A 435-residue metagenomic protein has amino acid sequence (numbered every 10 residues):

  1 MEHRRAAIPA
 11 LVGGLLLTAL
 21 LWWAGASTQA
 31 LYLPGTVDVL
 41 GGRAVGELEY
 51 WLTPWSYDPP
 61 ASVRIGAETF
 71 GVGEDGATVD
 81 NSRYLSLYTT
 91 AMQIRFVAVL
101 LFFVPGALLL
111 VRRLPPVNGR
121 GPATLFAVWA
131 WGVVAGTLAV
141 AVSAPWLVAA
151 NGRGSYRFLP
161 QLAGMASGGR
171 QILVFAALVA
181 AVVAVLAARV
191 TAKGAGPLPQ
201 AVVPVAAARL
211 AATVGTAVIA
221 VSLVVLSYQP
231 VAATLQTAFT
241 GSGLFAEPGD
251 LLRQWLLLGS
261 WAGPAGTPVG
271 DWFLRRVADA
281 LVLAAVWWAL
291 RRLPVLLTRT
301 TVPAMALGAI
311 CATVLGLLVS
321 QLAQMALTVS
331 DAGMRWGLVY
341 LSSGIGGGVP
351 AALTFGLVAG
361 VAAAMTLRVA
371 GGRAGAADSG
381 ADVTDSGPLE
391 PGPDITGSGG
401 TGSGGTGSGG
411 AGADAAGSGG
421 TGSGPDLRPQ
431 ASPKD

Functional and structural regions predicted by a protein language model:
M1-L11, A195-Q200, V369-D435: Actinobacteria-biased recognition of intrinsically disordered, low-complexity terminal regions
E2-R4, V104-A130, A141-G152, L178-A211 (+3 more regions): Cytoplasmic membrane-interface segments at the C-terminal ends of transmembrane helices
A7-W22, T213-S222: Alpha-helical transmembrane segments
L15-R95, R153-S167, L223-W288, M325-A351 (+1 more regions): Long, glycine/tryptophan/cysteine-rich extracytoplasmic
T18-L20, V134-V140, V221-V224, A312-L322: Aromatic-anchored segments of alpha-helical transmembrane domains
M92-L101, T124-V140: Elongated alpha-helical scaffolds
A135-L138, V142, L162-A184: Hydrophobic, ordered structural segments
V202-I219, P264-G270: Membrane-water interface at loop-to-transmembrane-helix junctions
